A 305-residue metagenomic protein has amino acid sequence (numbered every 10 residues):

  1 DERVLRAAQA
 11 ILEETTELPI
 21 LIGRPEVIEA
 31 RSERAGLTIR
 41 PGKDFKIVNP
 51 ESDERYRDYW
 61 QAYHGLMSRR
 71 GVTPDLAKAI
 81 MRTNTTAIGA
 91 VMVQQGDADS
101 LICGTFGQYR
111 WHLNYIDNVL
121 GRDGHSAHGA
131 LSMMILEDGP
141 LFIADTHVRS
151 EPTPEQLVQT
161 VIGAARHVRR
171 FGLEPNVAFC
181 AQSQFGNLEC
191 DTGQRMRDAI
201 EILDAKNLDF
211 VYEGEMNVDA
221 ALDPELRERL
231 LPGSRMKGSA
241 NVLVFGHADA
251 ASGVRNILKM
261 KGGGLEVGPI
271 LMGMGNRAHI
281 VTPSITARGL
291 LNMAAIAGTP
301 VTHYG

Functional and structural regions predicted by a protein language model:
D1-K237, N241-G305: Anion-binding alpha/beta catalytic cores of soluble intermediary-metabolism enzymes, centered on
